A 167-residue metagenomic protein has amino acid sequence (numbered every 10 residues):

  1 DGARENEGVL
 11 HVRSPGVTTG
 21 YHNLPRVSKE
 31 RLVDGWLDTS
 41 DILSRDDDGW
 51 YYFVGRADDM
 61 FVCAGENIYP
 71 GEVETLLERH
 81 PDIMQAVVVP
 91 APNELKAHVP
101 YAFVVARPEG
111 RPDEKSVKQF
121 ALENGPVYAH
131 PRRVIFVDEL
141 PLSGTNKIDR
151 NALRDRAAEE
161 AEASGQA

Functional and structural regions predicted by a protein language model:
G2, G8, S14, T19-G20 (+5 more regions): AMP-binding/adenylate-forming catalytic core of the ANL superfamily
L24-V27: Active-site loops of AMP-binding adenylate-forming
G35: FAD-site-proximal beta/loop scaffold in flavoenzymes
V134-V137: General small-molecule cofactor/ligand-binding pocket signal
D155-A167: Acidic/polar alpha-helix N-cap and adjacent early helical turns within long charge-rich amphipathic helices/linkers
